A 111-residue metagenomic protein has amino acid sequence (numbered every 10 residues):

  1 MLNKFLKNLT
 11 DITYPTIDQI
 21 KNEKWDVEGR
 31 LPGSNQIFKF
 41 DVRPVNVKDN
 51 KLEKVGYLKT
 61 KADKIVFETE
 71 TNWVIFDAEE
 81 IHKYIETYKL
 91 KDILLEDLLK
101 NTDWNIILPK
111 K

Functional and structural regions predicted by a protein language model:
M1-E23, R30-S34: Acidic-basic catalytic patches of nuclease active cores, encompassing PD-(D/E)XK and other metal-cofactor nuclease
E23-W25, K61: Short beta-strand or tight-loop elements that sit immediately N-terminal to catalytic metal-binding acidic residues
K24, D103-N105: Short hydrophobic/aromatic beta-strand or adjacent loop that forms the aromatic wall/cage of a ligand/substrate-binding
D26-E28, V66: Residue-level detector of beta-strand face positions
S34-E80: Catalytic cores of nucleic-acid endonucleases
E68-D103: Domain-level recognition of nuclease-like catalytic cores that cleave nucleotide substrates
N105-K111: Low-complexity intrinsically disordered segments
